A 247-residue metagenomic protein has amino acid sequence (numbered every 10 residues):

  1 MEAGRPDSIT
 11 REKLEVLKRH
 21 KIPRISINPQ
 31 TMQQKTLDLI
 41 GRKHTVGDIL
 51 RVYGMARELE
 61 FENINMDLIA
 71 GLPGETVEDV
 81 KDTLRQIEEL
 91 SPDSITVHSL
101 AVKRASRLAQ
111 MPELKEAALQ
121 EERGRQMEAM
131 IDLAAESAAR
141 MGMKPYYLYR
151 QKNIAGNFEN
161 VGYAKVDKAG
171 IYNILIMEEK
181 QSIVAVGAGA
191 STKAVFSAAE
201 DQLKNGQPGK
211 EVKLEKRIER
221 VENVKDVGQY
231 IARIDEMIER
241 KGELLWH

Functional and structural regions predicted by a protein language model:
M1-A134: Conserved non-cysteine loop/helix-boundary elements of the Radical SAM core domain that shape
N28, N63-N65, N153, N157-N160 (+3 more regions): Detector for Asparagine
T36, V77, S106, N157 (+2 more regions): Generic domain-boundary/flexible-linker signal
H44, T83, I87, L114 (+4 more regions): Residue-level signature of transmembrane alpha-helix interfaces in integral membrane proteins
I49, S94, G142-P145, D226: A general marker of short, structured functional hotspots
A101, K152, A190: Glycine-rich beta-alpha junction loops
A105-V186: A C-terminal junction/extension of Radical SAM enzymes
G162-H247: Radical SAM enzyme core and accessory elements
